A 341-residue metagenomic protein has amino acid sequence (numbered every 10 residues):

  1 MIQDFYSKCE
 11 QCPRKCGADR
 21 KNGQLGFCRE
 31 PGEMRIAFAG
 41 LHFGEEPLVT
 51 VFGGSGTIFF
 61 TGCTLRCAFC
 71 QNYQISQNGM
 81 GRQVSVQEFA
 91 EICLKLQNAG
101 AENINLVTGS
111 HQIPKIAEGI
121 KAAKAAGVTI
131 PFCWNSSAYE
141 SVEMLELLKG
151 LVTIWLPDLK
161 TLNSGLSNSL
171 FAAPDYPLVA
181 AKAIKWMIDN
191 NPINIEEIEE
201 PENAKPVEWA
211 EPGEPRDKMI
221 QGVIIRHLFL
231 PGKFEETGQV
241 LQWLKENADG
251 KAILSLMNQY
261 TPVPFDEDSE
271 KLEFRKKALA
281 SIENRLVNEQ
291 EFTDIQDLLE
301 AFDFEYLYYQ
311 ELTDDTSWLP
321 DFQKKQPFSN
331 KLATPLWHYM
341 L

Functional and structural regions predicted by a protein language model:
M1-L25, I193-L341: Auxiliary Fe-S-binding modules of radical SAM enzymes
Q24, C28-W155, N163-S164, P201-K205 (+1 more regions): Conserved Radical SAM active-site core
G56, I104, F132-W134, W155-P157 (+3 more regions): Hydrophobic faces of well-ordered beta-strands that scaffold small-molecule active sites in alpha/beta enzyme cores
Q74-M80, S169-D175, K271-L272, K277-L286: Short glycine-enriched, charge-decorated loop/helix-capping segments at active-site entrances that position
S76, I113, A138-S141, L159-P177 (+3 more regions): Conserved radical SAM core fold
F89, I116, L145, A180 (+3 more regions): Aromatic/hydrophobic pocket-lining residues that form the small-molecule binding cavity in soluble enzyme cores
I120-K121, L148, F171-P174, D321-Q326: Short low-complexity, flexible loop/linker segments enriched in glycine and/or proline with clustered acidic
P174-P192: Glycine-rich S-adenosyl-L-methionine
